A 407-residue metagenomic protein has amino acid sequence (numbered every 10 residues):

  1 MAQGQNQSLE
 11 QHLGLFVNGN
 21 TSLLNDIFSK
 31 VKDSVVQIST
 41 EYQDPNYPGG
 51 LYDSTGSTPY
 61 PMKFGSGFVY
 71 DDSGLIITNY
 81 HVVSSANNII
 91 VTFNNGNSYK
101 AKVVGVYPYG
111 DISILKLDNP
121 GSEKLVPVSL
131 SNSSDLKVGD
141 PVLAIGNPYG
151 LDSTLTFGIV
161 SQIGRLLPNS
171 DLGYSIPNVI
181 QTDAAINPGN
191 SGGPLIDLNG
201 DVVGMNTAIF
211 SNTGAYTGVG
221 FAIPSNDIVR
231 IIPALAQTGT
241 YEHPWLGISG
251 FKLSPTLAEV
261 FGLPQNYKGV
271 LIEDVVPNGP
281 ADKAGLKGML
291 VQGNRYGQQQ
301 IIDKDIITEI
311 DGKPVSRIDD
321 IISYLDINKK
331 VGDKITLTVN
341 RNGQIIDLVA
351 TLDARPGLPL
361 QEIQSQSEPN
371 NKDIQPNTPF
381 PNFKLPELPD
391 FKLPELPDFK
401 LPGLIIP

Functional and structural regions predicted by a protein language model:
A2-K268, P277, I318, I322 (+3 more regions): Serine-dependent protease modules
I76-I77, A281-D319: Conserved PDZ fold ligand-binding element
S98, I345-D347: A structural signal for beta-strand boundary/capping segments at domain termini and interdomain linkers
K329-V331: Surface-exposed, short loops/turns at beta-strand junctions within beta-sandwich domains
K334-T336: Short, conserved beta-strand segments of beta-strand-rich sandwich/propeller modules, principally
P379-P407: Long, low-complexity, intrinsically disordered segments
